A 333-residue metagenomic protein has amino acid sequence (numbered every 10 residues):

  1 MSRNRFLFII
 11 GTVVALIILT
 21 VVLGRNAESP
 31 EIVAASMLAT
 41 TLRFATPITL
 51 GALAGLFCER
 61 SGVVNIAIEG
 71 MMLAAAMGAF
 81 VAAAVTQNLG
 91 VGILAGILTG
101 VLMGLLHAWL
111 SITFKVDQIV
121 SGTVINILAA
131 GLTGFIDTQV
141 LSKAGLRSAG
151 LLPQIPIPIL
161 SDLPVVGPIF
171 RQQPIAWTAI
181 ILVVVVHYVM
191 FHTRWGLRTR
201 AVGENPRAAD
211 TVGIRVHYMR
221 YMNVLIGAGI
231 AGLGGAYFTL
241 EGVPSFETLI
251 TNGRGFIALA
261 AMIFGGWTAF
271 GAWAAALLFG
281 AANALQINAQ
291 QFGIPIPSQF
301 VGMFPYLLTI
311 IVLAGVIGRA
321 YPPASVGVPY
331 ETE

Functional and structural regions predicted by a protein language model:
M1-L50, G78, G90: Membrane-interfacial amphipathic/re-entrant helices at transmembrane-helix boundaries
M1-V22, E204-Y218, N288-E333: Cytosolic-side transmembrane-helix boundaries in multi-pass membrane proteins
P30-A34, L38, M190, G227-A260 (+2 more regions): Inter-helical junctions in multi-pass inner-membrane proteins, predominant in energy-converting antiporter-like
S36-I93, I97, V101-I119, I263-W267 (+1 more regions): Single transmembrane alpha-helix segments in multi-pass membrane proteins
F57-G78, I112-I125, R198, G242-F256 (+3 more regions): Short, non-helical or kinked segments that cap or interrupt transmembrane helices
W109, T113-L141, L146-L151, A179 (+3 more regions): Pore- or pathway-lining transmembrane helices of multi-pass membrane proteins that form conduits for solutes/ions
A129-H192, F292-V301, A320, G327-E333: Transmembrane helix-bundle core of multi-pass membrane transporters and related energy-transducing complexes
P168-F246, A269-A274: Helix-loop-helix "hairpin" substructures at the membrane interface of multi-pass membrane proteins
